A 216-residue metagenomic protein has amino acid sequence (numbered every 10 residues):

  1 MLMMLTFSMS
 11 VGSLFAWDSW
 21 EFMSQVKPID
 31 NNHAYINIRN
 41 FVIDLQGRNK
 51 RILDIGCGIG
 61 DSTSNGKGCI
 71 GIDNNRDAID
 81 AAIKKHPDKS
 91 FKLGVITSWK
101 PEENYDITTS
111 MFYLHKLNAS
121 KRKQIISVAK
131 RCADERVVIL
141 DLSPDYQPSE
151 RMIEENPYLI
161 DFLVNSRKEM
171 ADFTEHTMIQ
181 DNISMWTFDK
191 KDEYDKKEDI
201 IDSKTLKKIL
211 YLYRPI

Functional and structural regions predicted by a protein language model:
M1-V11, A16: Classical Sec-dependent N-terminal signal peptides that target proteins to the secretory pathway
L14-R51, G58-W99, V138-I216: Class I (Rossmann-like) S-adenosyl-L-methionine-dependent methyltransferase catalytic domain, capturing the SAM-binding
T109: A conserved beta-strand element that flanks and buttresses the S-adenosyl-L-methionine
Y113: Hydrophobic adenine-recognition pocket in adenosine-nucleotide-binding enzymes
K116-L117, Y146: Short glycine-rich, flexible loops that bind phosphorylated cofactors or substrates
L117-V128: A short, conserved alpha-helix within the catalytic core of class I
A133-V137: Short glycine-dipeptide loop
